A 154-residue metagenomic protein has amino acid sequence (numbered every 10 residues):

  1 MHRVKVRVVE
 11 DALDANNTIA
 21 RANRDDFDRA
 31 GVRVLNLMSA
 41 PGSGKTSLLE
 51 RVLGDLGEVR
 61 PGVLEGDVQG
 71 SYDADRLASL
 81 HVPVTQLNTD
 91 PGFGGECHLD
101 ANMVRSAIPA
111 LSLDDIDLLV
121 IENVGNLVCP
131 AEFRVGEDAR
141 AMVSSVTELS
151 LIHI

Functional and structural regions predicted by a protein language model:
M1-D11: Charged, amphipathic alpha-helical linker segments immediately N-terminal to NTP-binding catalytic cores
V9-A22, V32, V52-R134: Nucleotide-state-sensitive switch-loop elements of NTP-binding domains
L37: Hydrophobic anchor at the beta1->P-loop junction of P-loop NTPases
P41: The conserved Walker
K45: Conserved lysine of the Walker
L48: Hydrophobic positions on the alpha1 helix immediately C-terminal to the Walker A/P-loop
A131-E148: Inter-motif core of Ras-like GTPase G domains
I152-I154: Conserved small/polar residues in nucleotide/adenosyl-binding loops
